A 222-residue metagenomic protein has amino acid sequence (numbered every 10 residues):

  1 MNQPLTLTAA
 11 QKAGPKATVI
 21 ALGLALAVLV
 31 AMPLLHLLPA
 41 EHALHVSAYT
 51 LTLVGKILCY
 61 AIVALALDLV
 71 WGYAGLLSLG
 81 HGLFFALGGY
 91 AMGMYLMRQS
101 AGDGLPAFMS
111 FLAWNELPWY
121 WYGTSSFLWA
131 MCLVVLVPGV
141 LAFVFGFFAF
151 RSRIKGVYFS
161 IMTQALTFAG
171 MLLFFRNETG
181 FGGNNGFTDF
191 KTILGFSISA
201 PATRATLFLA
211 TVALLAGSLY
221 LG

Functional and structural regions predicted by a protein language model:
M1-G222: Transmembrane alpha-helices and adjacent helix-loop boundaries
